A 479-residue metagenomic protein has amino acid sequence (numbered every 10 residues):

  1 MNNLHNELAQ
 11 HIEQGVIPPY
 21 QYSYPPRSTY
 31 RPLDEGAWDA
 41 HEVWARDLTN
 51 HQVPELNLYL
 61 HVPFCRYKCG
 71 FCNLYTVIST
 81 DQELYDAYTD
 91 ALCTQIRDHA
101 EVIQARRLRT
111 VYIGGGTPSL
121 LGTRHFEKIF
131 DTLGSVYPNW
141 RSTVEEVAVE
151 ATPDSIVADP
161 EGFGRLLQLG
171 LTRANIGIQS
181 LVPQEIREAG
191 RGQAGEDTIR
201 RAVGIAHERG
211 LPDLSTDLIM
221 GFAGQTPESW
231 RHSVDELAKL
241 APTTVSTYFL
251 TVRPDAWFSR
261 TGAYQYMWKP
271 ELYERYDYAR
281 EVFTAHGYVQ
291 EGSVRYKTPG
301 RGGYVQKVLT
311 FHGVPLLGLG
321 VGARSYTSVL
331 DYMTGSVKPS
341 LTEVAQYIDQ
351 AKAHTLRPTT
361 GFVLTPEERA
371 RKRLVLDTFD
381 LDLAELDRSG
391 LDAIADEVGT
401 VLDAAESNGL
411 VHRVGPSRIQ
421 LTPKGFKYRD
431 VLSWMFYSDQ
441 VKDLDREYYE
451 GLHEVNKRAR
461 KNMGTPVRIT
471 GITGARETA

Functional and structural regions predicted by a protein language model:
M1-L56, Y67, N408, E447 (+1 more regions): Flexible, acidic/Gly-rich N-terminal and inter-domain linker regions that tether and position cofactor-handling modules
L48, V53-E55, I78-V102, R109-D392 (+2 more regions): C-terminal scaffold of the Radical SAM
L60-T76: Local cysteine-cluster metal-coordination motifs and their immediate loop/turn environment, predominantly Fe-S cluster
V62, A151, L421-T422: Hydrophobic residues in beta-strands and at strand termini
D392-S407: Short amphipathic alpha-helical interaction segments
E406-P416: A short, conserved structural fragment
V414-L432: Accessory beta->alpha helical hairpin/"wing" motif in late/C-terminal subdomains of nucleic-acid enzymes
Y428-V455: Accessory DNA-binding and partner-docking regions appended to nucleic-acid-acting proteins, especially the terminal
